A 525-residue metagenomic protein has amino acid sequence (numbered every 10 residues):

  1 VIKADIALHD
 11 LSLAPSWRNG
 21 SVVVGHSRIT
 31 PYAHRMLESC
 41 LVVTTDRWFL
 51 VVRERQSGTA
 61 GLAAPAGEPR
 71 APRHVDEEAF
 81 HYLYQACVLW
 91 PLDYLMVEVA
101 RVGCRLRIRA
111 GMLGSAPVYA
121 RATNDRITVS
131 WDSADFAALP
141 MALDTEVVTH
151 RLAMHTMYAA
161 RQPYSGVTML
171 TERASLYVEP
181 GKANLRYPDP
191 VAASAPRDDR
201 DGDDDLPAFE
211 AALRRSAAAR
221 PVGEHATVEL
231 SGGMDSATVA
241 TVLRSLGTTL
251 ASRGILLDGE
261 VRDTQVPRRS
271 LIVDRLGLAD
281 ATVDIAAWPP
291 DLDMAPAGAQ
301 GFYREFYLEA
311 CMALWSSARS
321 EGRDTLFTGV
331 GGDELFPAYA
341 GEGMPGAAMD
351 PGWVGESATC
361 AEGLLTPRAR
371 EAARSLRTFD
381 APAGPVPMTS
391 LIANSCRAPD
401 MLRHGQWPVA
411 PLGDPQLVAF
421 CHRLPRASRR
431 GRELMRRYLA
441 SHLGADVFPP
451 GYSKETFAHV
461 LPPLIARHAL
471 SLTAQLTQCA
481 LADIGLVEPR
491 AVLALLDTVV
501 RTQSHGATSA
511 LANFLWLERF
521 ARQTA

Functional and structural regions predicted by a protein language model:
V1-W288, L515: Cysteine-centered catalytic environments shared across enzyme families
L11, D76-F80, S133, T145-E146 (+8 more regions): Alpha-helix initiation and N-capping motif
E38-S39, R197, P290-A295, A458-I465: Short, solvent-exposed polar/charged micro-motifs at secondary-structure junctions
E78, Y82-A86, L139, R151 (+11 more regions): Residues that form generic nucleotide/phosphate-binding pockets
V102-R105, M112, T123, P180 (+5 more regions): ATP-dependent adenylate-handling active sites, centered on carboxylate activation for C-N bond formation
A142, P411-L412, L486: Short, conserved sequence motifs enriched in acidic/basic residues, glycine, and aromatics that mark functional "hot
R161-T171, R220, A226-T227, R403-G405 (+4 more regions): Short coil/turn segments at secondary-structure boundaries
A340, A348-G352, A445-H505: PAPS-dependent sulfotransferase catalytic core
